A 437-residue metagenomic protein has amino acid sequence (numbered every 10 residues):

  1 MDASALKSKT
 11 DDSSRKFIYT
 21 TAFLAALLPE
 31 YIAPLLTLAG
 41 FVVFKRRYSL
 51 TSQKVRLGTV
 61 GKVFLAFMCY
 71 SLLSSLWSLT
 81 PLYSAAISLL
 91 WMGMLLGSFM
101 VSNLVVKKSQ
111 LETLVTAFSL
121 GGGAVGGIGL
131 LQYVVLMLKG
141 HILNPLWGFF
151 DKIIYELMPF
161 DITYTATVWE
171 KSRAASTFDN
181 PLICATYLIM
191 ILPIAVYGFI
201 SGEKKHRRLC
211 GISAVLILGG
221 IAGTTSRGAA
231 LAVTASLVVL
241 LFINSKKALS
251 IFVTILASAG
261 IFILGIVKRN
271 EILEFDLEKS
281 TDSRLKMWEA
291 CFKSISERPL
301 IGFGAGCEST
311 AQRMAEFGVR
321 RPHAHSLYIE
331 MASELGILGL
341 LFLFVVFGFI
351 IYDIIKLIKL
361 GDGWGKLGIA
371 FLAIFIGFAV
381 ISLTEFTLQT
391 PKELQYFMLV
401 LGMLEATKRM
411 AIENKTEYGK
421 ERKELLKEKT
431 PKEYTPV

Functional and structural regions predicted by a protein language model:
M1-A86, V106-T116, P145-I153, S201-H206 (+2 more regions): Transmembrane signal-anchor hairpin modules in multi-pass inner-membrane enzymes, especially those that act on
T21-A22, A39-F41, L72, L96 (+4 more regions): Alpha-helical transmembrane segments of multi-pass inner-membrane proteins
T21-Y31, S74, A332-L335, K366-A406: Membrane helix-loop boundary segments at the extracytoplasmic
L28-R47, S88-G97, C184-L192, A230-V238 (+2 more regions): Membrane-embedded alpha-helical segments of multi-pass membrane proteins, especially the transmembrane helices
R46-Y48, F199, H206-C210, T234-L237 (+2 more regions): Hydrophobic transmembrane alpha-helices and their immediate junctions
L76, G127, L131-K139, I221-T224 (+4 more regions): A membrane-periplasm/extracellular boundary helix in multi-pass inner-membrane enzymes that assemble envelope glycans
S172, K268-L335, K359: Long extracytoplasmic/lumenal interhelical loops at the membrane interface of multi-pass membrane proteins
S176, N180, L218, E289 (+3 more regions): A conserved mid-to-late transmembrane alpha helix and its immediate loop/hinge that forms the functional core
